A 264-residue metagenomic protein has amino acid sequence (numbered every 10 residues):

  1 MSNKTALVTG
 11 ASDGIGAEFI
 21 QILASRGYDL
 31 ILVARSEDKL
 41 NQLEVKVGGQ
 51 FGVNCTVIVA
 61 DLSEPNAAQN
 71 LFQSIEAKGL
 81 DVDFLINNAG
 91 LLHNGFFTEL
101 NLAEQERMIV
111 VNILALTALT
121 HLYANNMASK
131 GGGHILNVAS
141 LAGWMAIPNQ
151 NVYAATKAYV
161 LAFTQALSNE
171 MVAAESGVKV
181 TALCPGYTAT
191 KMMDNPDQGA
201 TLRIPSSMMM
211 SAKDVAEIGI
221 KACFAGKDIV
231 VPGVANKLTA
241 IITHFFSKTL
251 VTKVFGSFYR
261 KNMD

Functional and structural regions predicted by a protein language model:
S12-D13: Conserved glycine-rich cofactor-binding loop
R26-Q42: Conserved glycine-rich Rossmann-like NAD(P)H-binding loop of the short-chain dehydrogenase/reductase
N88-H93: Conserved NAD(P)H cofactor-binding loop of Rossmann-fold oxidoreductase domains
F96-F97, E104-R107: Substrate-binding pocket helix/loop in short-chain dehydrogenase/reductase
T120, T156: Active-site helix of classical SDR
S140: Residue(s) in the substrate-gating loop at a strand-loop-helix junction that position the organic substrate next
E170-V234, F245, T249, K253: SDR active-site lid
